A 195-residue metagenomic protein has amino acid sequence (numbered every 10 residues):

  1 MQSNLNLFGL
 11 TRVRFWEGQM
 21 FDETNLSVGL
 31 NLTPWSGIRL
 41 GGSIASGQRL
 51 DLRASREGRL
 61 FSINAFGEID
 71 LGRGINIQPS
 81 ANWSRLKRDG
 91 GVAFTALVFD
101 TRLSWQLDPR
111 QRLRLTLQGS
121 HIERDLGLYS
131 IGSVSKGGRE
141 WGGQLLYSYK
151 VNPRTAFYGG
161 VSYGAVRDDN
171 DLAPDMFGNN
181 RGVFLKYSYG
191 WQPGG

Functional and structural regions predicted by a protein language model:
M1-G195: Exposed, low-structure sequence patches enriched in small/polar residues
